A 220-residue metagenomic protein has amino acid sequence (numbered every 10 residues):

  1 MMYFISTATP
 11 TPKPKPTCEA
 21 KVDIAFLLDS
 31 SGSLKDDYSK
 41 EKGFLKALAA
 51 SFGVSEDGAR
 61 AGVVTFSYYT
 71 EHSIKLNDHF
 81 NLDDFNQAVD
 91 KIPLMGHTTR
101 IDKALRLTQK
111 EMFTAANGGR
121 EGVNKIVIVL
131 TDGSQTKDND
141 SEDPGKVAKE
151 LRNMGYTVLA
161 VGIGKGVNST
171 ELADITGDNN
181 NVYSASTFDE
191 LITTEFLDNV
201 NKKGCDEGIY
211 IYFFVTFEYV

Functional and structural regions predicted by a protein language model:
M1, L28-S31, E41, V63-F66 (+5 more regions): DG-centered beta-turn motif at the end of beta-strands
M1-I5, G164-I209: C-terminal helix of von Willebrand factor
M1-K15, E207-Y212, T216-V220: Extracellular mucin-like PTS segments
P16-T17, K203: Extracellular secreted precursors and ectodomains with disulfide-bonded cysteine-rich loops/domains
C18-D78, I126-L130, L159-V167: Von Willebrand factor
Y38-G43, G53-G58, F80-L82, N139-Y156 (+1 more regions): Extended intrinsically disordered, low-complexity coil regions enriched in Ser, Thr, Gly, Ala and often Pro
G43-V54, N81, D90-L94, Q109-N117 (+4 more regions): Sec-exported extracytoplasmic/periplasmic mature domains
Y69-N124, Q135-K146, T157-T170, I192-E195: Von Willebrand factor
